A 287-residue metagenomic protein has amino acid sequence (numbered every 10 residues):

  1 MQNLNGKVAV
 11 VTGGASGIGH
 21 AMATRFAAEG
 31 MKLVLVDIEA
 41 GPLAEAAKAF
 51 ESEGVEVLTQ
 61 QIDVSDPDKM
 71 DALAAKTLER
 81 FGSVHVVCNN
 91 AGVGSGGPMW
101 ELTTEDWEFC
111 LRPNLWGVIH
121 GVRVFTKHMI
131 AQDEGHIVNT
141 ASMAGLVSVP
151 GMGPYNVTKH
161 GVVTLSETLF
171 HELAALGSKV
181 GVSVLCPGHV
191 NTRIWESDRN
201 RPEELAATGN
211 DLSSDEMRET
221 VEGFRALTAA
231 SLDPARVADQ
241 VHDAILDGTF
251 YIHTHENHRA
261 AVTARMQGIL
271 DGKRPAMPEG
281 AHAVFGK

Functional and structural regions predicted by a protein language model:
Q2-V34: Canonical Rossmann dinucleotide-binding motif of NAD(H)/NADP(H)-dependent dehydrogenases/reductases, specifically
E29-A46: Conserved glycine-rich Rossmann-like NAD(P)H-binding loop of the short-chain dehydrogenase/reductase
A40-G41, Q61-A72, T104: The beta1-alpha1 cofactor-binding region of Rossmann-like NAD(H)/NADP(H)-dependent oxidoreductases
P98-M99, D106-E108: Substrate-binding pocket helix/loop in short-chain dehydrogenase/reductase
V122, T158: Active-site helix of classical SDR
S142: Residue(s) in the substrate-gating loop at a strand-loop-helix junction that position the organic substrate next
A174-I252: SDR active-site lid
